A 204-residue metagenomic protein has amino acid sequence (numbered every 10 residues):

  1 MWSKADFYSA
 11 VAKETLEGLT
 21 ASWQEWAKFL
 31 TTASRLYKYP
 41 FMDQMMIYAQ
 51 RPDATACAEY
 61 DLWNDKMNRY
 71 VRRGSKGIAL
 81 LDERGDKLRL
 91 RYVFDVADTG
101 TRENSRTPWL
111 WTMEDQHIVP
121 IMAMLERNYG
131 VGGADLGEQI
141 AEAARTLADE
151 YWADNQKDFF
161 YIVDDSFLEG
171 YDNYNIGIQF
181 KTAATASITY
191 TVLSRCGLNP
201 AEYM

Functional and structural regions predicted by a protein language model:
M1-M204: N-terminal accessory/interface modules of nucleic-acid-binding and processing proteins
